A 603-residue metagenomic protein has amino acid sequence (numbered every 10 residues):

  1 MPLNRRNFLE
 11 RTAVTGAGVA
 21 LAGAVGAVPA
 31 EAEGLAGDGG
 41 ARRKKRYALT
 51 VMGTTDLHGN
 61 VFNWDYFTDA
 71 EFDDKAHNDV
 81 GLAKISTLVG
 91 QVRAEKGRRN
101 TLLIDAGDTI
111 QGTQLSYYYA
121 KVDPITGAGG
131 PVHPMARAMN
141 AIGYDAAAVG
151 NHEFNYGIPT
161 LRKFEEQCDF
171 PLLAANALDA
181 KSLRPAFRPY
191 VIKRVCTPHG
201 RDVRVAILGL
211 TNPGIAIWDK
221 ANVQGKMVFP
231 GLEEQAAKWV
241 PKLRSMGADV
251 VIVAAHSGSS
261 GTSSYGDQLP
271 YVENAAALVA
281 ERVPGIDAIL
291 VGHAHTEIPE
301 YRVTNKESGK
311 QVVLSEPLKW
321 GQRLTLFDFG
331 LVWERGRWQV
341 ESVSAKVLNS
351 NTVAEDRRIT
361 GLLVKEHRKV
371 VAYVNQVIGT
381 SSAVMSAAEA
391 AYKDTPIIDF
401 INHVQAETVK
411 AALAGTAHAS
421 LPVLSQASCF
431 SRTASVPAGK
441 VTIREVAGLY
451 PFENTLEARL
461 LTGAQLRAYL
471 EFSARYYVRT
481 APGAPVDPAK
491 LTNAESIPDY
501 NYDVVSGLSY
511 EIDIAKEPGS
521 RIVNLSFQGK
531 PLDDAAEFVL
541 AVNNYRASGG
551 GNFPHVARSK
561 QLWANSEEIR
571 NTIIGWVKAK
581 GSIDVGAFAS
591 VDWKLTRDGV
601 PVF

Functional and structural regions predicted by a protein language model:
P2-V19, G26-T352, I397-E407, G415-T416 (+4 more regions): Acidic, metal/ion-coordinating pockets
R42-T50, N60, D73, V80 (+8 more regions): Feature captures C-terminal
T55, T197, N212, S259 (+7 more regions): Short, flexible loop/turn elements at secondary-structure junctions
D202-R204, S386, S509, P531: Short, solvent-exposed loop/turn motifs
V364-N375: Acidic, glycine-rich low-complexity/disordered segments
Q376-D394: Glycine-rich phosphate/diphosphate-binding loops and the adjacent beta-loop-alpha structural elements that coordinate
